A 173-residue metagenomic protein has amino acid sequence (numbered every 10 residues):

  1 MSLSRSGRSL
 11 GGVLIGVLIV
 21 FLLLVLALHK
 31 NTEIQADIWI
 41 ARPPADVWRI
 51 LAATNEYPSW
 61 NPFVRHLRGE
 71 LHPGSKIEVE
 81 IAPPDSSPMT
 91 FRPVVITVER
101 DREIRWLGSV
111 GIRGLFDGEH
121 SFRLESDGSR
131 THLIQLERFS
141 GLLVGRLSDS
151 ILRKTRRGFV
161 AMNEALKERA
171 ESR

Functional and structural regions predicted by a protein language model:
S2-H72: Hydrophobic ligand-binding cavity/cleft-lining segments
L3-G12, H132-I134, R138-R173: A conserved amphipathic terminal alpha-helix motif
A36-I38, F91-T97, G108, G118-S126: Hydrophobic/aromatic beta-strand elements that line small-molecule binding cavities or substrate pockets in beta-rich
A41-P44, H72-P73, I96-E103, R123-H132 (+1 more regions): A short, structured loop/turn motif at beta-sheet edges
D46-L51, Y57, I77-V79, V95 (+3 more regions): Hydrophobic pocket/interface hotspot
N55-T90, V98-E99, E103: Short beta-edge strand/loop motif at the mouth of beta-sheet-based domains
F63, I81-P83, T97-E99, G108-V110 (+2 more regions): A mature extracytoplasmic/lumenal domain signature
D85-S87, I112-F116: Short glycine/serine/proline-enriched coil/turn segments at secondary-structure junctions
